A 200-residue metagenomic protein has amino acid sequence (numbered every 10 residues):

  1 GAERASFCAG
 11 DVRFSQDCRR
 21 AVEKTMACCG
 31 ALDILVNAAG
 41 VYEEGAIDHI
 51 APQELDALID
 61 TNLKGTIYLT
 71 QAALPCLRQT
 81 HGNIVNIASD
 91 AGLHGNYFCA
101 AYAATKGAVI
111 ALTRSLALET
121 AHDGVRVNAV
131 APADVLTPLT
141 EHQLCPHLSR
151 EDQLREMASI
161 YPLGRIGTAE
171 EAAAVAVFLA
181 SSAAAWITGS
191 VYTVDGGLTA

Functional and structural regions predicted by a protein language model:
A9-A21, P52, E170-E171: The beta1-alpha1 cofactor-binding region of Rossmann-like NAD(H)/NADP(H)-dependent oxidoreductases
A46-I47, A51-I59, M157: Substrate-binding pocket helix/loop in short-chain dehydrogenase/reductase
I47-D48, H81, H94-A100, H122-D123 (+2 more regions): Active-site loop immediately N-terminal to the catalytic Tyr-X3-Lys motif of short-chain dehydrogenase/reductase
I67, C76-R78, R165-V194, T199: C-terminal substrate-recognition "lid" of short-chain dehydrogenase/reductases
T70, T105, T113: Active-site helix of classical SDR
P75, L118-H122, A185: Alpha-helical segment proximal to the catalytic Tyr-Lys
S89: Residue(s) in the substrate-gating loop at a strand-loop-helix junction that position the organic substrate next
